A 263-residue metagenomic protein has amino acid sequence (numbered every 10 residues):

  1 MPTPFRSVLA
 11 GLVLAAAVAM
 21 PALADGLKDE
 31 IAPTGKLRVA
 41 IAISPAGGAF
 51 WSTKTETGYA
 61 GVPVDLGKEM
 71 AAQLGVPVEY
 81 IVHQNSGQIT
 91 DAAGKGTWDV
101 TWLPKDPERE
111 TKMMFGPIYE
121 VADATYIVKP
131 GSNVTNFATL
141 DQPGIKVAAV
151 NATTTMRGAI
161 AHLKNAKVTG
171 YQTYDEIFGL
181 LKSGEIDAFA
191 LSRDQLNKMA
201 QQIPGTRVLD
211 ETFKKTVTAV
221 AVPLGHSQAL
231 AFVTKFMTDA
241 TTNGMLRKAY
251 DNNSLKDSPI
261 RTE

Functional and structural regions predicted by a protein language model:
D25-G26, T154-Y171, V208-L209, T238-E263: Ligand-binding clefts/hinges and TM-proximal coupling segments of bilobed small-molecule sensing domains
D25-P104: Extracytoplasmic small-molecule ligand-binding "clamshell" domains of the periplasmic binding protein/Venus flytrap
I41-A46, T57-Q73, K105, T125-F178 (+2 more regions): Bilobed "Venus flytrap"/periplasmic-binding protein-like clamshell domains and structurally analogous long
I43, V121-G131, R193, N197-T238 (+1 more regions): Periplasmic-binding protein-like
G61-Q73, A138, A152-T153, A219-S258: Extended ligand-binding regions for polar small-molecule ligands
K68, A72, P77-D141, R207: Acidic, polar ligand-binding/catalytic clefts
Y80-D91, T135, T154, T169-G179 (+2 more regions): Short helix-initiation/N-cap motifs at beta->coil->alpha
G87, P104-K112, G158, K182-K214: A ligand-binding cleft/hinge motif common to bilobed small-molecule-binding domains
